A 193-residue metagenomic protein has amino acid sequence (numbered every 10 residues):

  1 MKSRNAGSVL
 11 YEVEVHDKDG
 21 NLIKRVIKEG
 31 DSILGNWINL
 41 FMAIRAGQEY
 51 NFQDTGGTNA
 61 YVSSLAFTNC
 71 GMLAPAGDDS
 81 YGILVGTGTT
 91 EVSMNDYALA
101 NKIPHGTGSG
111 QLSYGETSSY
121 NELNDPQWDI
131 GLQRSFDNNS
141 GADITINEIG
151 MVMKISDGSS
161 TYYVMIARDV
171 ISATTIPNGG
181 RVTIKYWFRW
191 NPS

Functional and structural regions predicted by a protein language model:
M1-N147, K154-S193: Small cysteine-rich, disulfide-bonded extracellular modules of the LU/uPAR three-finger superfamily and closely related
